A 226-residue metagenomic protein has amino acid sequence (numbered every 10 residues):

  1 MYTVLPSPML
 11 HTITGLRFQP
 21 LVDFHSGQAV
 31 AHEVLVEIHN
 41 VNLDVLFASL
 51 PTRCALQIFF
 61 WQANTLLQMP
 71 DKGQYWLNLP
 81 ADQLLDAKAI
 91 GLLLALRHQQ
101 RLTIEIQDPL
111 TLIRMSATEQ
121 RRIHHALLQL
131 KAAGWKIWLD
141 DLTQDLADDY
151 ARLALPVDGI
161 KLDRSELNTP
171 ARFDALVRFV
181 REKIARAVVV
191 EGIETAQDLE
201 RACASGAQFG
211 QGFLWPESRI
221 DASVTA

Functional and structural regions predicted by a protein language model:
M1-Q19, D23-Q28, E37-N40, Q107-S116 (+2 more regions): EAL-family c-di-GMP phosphodiesterase catalytic domain
M1-R97: Bacterial c-di-GMP phosphodiesterase EAL domain
I38-A63, D82-A87, Q100-A133, R164-V180 (+1 more regions): EAL-type cyclic di-GMP phosphodiesterase domain
Q68-Q74, L96-R101, A133, P156 (+1 more regions): Short glycine/proline-enriched coil/turn segments at helix->beta-strand junctions
Q83-L96, M115-I123, D145-V157: Distinct, well-ordered alpha-helical segments
I137: Glycine-centered flexible beta-alpha turn that most often forms the glycine-rich phosphate-binding loop
